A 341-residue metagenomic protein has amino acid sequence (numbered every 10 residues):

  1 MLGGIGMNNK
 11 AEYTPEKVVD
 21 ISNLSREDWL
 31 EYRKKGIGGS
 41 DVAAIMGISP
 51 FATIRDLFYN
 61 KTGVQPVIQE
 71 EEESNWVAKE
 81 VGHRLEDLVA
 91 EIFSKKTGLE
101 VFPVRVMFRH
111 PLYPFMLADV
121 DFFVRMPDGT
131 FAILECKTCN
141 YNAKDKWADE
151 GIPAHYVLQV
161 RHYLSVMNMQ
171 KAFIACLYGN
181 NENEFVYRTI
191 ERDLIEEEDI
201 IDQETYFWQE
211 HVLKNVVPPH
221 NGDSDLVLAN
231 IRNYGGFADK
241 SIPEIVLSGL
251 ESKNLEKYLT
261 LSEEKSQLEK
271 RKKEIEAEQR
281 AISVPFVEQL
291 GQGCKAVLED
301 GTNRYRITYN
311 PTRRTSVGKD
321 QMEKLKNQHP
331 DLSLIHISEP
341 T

Functional and structural regions predicted by a protein language model:
M1-G6, I337, T341: N-terminal amphipathic/basic-hydrophobic helices that include classical n-h-c signal peptides and signal-anchor
L2-I133, N140: Metal-dependent nuclease catalytic cores that hydrolyze phosphodiester bonds in DNA/RNA, characterized by
K79, K95-V120, V124-V212: Nucleic-acid nuclease catalytic cores
L88, L158-H162, E256, E263: Short amphipathic alpha-helical face segments that pack within enzyme cores and frequently flank/anchor catalytic
M126, L134, Q267-S338: Extended, charge-rich alpha-helical segments
V212-N221, L226: Residue patterns forming the tRNA-binding/recognition surfaces of aminoacyl-tRNA synthetases and related DALR
K214, R232-V297: Contiguous, amphipathic alpha-helical segments that mediate oligomerization or scaffolding in large protein assemblies
D223-N230, A296-L298: Extended alpha-helical coiled-coil "stalk/arm" regions that act as elongated linkers or oligomerization scaffolds
